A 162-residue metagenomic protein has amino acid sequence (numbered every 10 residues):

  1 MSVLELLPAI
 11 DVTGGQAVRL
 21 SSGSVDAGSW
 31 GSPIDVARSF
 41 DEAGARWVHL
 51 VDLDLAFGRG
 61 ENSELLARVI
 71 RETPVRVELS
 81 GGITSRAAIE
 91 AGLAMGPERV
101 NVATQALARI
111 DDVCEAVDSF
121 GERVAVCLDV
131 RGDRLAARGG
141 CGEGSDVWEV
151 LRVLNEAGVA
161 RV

Functional and structural regions predicted by a protein language model:
S2, V12-V25, E90-L93, P97-R161: Conserved anion-binding
G23-D41: Short catalytic helix/loop segments, enriched in acidic residues and glycine and frequently bearing histidine
S29, P33, G60-A67, I110 (+1 more regions): Charged helix-capping and loop-helix junction motifs
D35-V51, M95, E156-G158, V162: Catalytic domains of carbohydrate-active enzymes, especially glycoside hydrolases
W47-L65, T104: Glycine-rich, proline-tolerant flexible connector loops at the mouths of alpha/beta enzymes
V51-L53, E78-T84: Glycine-rich beta-strand-to-loop/alpha-helix junction loops that act as flexible
G58-G81, D111-V130: Alpha-helix-loop-beta-strand connector modules within alpha/beta enzyme cores
